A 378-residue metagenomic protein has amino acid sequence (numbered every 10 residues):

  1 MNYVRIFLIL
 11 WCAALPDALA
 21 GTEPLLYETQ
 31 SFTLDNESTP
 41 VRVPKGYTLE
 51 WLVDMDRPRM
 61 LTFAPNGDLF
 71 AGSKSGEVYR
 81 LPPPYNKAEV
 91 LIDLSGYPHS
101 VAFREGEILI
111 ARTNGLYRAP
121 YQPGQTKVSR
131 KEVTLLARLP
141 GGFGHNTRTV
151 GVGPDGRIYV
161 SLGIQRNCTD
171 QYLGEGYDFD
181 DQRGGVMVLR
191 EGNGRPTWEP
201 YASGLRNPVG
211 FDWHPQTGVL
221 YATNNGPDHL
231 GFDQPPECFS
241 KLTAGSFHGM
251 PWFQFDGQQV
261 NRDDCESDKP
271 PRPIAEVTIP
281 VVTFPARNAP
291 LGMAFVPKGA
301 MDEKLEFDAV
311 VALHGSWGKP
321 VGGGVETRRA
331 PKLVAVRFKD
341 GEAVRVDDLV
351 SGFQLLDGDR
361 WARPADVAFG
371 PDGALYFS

Functional and structural regions predicted by a protein language model:
G21-P44, T147, I164-G176, D181-G184 (+6 more regions): Beta-propeller domain segments
E50-D56, V90-S95, L135-G142, E199-G204 (+2 more regions): Surface loop/turn motifs at the tips and blade-to-blade linkers of beta-strand repeat domains
M55, A64, R104, G151-D155 (+3 more regions): Structural WD40 beta-propeller signal
R59, V78-E107: Blade-loop segments of beta-propeller domains
L61, V101, V150, P208-F211 (+2 more regions): Hydrophobic core register within WD40 beta-propeller blades
D68-A71, E107-I110, I158-V160, L220-A222 (+2 more regions): Hydrophobic beta-strand segments that make up the repeating blades of beta-propeller and related beta-repeat
E77-R80, E107, G115-Y117, G185-M187 (+2 more regions): A short loop-to-beta-strand structural motif that recurs across blades of beta-propeller domains
Y97-P98, N114-G153, S161, A202: Asp-box/WD-like beta-propeller blade repeats and closely related beta-sheet repeat scaffolds
